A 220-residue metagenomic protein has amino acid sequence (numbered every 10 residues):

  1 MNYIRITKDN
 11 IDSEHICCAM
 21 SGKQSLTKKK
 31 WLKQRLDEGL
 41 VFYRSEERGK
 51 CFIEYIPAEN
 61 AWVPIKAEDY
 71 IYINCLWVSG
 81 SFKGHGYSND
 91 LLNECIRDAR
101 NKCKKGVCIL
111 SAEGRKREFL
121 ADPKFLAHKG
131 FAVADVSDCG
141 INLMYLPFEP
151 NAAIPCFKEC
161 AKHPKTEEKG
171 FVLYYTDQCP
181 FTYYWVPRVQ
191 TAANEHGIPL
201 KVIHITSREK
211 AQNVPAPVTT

Functional and structural regions predicted by a protein language model:
M1-R48, P180-F181, W185-A192: Short amphipathic alpha-helix that is part of the acyltransferase structural core
R44, R48-E59, Y72, W77: Conserved beta-strand in the GNAT
N60-I73, K83, K165: A conserved beta-turn-beta hairpin within the catalytic core of GNAT-like acetyltransferases that forms part
V78, G84-A99: Conserved acetyl-CoA-binding loop-helix of GNAT-fold acetyltransferases
A99-R117: Conserved GNAT acetyl-CoA-binding A-motif
E113-D138: Conserved active-site alpha-helix within GNAT-family acetyltransferase domains
D138-H163: C-terminal "cap" of GNAT-fold acetyltransferases
C160-E195: Local sequence-structure signature of Cys/Sec-based thiol-disulfide redox active-site neighborhoods
